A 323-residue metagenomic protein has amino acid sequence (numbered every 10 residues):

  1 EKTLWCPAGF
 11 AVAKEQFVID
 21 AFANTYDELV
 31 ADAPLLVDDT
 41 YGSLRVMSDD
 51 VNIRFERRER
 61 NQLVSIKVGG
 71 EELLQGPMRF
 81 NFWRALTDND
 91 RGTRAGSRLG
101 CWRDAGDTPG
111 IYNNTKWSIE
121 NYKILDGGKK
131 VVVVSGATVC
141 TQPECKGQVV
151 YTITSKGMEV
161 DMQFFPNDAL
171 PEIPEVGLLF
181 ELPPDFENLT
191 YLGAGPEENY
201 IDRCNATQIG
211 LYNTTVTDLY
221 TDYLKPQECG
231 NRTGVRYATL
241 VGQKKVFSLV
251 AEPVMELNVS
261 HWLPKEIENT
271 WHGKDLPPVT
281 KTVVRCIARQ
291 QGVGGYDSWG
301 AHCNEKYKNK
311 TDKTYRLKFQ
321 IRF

Functional and structural regions predicted by a protein language model:
K2-V30: Short beta-strand elements
F22-F323: Beta-strand/loop-rich accessory regions of lumenal/periplasmic or secreted enzymes, predominantly carbohydrate-active
